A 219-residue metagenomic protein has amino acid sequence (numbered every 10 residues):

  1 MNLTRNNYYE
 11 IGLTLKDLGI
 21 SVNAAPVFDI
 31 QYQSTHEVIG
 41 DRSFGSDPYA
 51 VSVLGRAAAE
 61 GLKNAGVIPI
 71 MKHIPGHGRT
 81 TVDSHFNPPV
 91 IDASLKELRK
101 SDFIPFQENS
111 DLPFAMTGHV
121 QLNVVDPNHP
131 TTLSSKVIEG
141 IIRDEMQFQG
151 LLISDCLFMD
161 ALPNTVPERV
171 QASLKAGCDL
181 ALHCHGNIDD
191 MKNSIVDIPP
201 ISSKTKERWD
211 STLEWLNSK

Functional and structural regions predicted by a protein language model:
M1-T14, G45-L54, L98-R99: Glycine-rich anion/phosphate-binding loops
I11-N23: Acidic-leg catalytic submotif of subtilisin-like serine proteases
S21-D41, M71-P88: Active-site-proximal loop/short-helix segments that contain or immediately flank catalytic acid/base residue(s)
T35-E37, S46, V51, L95 (+1 more regions): A broad, structure-centric signal for solvent-exposed, well-ordered loop/edge residues that line or flank functional
R56-A57, L62-K63, V67-W215: Second-shell residues forming the walls of enzyme active-site clefts
S218-K219: Short, low-order "capping/linker" segments at domain edges
